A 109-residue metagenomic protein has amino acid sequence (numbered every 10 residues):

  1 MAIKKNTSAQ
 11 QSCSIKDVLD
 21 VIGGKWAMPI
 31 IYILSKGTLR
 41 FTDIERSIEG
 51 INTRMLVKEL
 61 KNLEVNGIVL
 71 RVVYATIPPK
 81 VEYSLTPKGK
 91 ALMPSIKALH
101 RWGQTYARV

Functional and structural regions predicted by a protein language model:
M1-A9, D17, A107-V109: HhH-family (HhH-GPD) DNA N-glycosylase catalytic core used in base-excision repair
A9-M55, T76-E82: N-terminal helix-turn-helix DNA-binding core of bacterial DNA-binding proteins
S12-I15, I96-G103, A107: Hydrophobic alpha-helical core bundles mediating ligand binding, dimerization, or RNAP-core interactions
L56, L60-L63: Basic amphipathic alpha-helical segments that dock to polyanions
A75-A98: Basic, amphipathic "hinge/linker" alpha-helix immediately C-terminal to the N-terminal HTH DNA-binding motif
